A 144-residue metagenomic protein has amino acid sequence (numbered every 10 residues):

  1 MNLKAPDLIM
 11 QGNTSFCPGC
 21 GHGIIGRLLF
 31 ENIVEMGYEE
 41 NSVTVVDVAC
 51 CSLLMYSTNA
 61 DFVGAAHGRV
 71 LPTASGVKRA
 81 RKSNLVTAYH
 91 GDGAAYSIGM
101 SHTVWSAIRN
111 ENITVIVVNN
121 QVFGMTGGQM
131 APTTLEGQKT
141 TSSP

Functional and structural regions predicted by a protein language model:
N2-A66: Active-site diphosphate/adenylate-binding microenvironment
S15-G19, H90-G93, Q138-P144: Flexible, glycine/proline-enriched loop segments at strand-loop-helix junctions that form or flank small-ligand binding
C20, S75, M100, G127-Q129 (+1 more regions): Solvent-exposed, flexible loop/coil residues
L28-F30, L85, T133: N-terminal low-complexity, intrinsically disordered patches enriched in charged
V34, I108-E111, M130: Hydrophobic/aromatic-lined pockets within catalytic cores
C50-G124: Thiamine diphosphate
N120-P144: Thiamine diphosphate
